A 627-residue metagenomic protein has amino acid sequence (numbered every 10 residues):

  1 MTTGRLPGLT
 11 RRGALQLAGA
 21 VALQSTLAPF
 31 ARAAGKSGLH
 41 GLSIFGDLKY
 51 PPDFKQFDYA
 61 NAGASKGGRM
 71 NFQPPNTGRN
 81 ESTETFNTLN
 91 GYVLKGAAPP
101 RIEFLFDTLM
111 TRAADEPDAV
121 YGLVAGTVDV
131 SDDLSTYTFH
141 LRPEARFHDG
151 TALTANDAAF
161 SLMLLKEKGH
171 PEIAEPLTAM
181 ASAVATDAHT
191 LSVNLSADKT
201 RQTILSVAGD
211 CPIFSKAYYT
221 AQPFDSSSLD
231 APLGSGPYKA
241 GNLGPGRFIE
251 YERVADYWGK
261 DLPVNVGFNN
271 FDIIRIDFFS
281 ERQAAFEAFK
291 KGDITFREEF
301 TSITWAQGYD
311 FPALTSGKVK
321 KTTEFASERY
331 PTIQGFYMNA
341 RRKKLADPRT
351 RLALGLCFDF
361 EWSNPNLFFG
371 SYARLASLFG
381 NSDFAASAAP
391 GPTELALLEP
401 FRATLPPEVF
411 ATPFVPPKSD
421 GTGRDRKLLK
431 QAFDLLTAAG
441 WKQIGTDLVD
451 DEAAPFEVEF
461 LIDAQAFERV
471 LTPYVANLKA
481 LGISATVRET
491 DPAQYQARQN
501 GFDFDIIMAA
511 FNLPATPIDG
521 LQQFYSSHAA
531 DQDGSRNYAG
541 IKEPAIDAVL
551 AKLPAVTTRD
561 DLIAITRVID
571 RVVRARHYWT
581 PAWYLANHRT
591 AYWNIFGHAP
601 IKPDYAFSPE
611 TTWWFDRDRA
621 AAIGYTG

Functional and structural regions predicted by a protein language model:
A20-Q24, P74-N76, E81, A97 (+6 more regions): Detector for C-terminal structural segments
K36-D132, M163, A231-L233: N-terminal lobe/hinge region of extracytoplasmic solute-binding protein
Y50, A60-A64, T85, Y92-P99 (+7 more regions): Aromatic- and charge-enriched surface segment that lines or borders ligand/interaction sites
F72, G150, F289, I294-T301 (+2 more regions): Periplasmic binding protein-like
K95-E116, M163, A208-I273, S280-E287 (+3 more regions): Gly/Pro-rich hinge or "lid" segments in bacterial periplasmic/extracellular proteins
P117, G122-D129, H148, L153 (+5 more regions): Aromatic-rich, solvent-exposed beta-strand/loop patch
H140, A174-T220, S235-G244, P390-T404: Surface-exposed binding/hinge segments that line and control ligand-binding clefts or catalytic entry sites
S182-A185, G241-E252, D277-R342, R349 (+4 more regions): Extracellular/periplasmic solute-recognition and catalytic clefts
